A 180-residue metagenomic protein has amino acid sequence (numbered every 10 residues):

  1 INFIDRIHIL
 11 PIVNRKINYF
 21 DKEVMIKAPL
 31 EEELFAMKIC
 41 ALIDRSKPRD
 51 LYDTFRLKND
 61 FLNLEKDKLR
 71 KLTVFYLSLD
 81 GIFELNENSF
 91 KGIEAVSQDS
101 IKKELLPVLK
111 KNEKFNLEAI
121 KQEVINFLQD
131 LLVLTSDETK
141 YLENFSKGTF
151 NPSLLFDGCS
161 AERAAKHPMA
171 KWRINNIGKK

Functional and structural regions predicted by a protein language model:
I1-K180: Structured mid-to-C-terminal alpha-helical surface segments
